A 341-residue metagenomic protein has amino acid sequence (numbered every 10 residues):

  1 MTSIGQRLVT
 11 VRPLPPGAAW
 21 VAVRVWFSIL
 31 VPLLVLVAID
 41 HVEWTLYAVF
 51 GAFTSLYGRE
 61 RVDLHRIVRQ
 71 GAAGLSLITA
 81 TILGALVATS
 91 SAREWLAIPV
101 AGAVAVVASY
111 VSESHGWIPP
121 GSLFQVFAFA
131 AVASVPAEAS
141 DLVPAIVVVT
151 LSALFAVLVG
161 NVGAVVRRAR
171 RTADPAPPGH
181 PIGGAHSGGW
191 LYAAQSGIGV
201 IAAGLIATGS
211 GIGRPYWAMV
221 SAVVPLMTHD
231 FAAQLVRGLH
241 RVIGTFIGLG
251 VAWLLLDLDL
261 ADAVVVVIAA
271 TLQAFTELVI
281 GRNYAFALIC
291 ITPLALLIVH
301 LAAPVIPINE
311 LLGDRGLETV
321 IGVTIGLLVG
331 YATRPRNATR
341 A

Functional and structural regions predicted by a protein language model:
M1-P293, I298-A341: Alpha-helical transmembrane segments and their membrane-interface boundaries that form or gate the permeation pathway
